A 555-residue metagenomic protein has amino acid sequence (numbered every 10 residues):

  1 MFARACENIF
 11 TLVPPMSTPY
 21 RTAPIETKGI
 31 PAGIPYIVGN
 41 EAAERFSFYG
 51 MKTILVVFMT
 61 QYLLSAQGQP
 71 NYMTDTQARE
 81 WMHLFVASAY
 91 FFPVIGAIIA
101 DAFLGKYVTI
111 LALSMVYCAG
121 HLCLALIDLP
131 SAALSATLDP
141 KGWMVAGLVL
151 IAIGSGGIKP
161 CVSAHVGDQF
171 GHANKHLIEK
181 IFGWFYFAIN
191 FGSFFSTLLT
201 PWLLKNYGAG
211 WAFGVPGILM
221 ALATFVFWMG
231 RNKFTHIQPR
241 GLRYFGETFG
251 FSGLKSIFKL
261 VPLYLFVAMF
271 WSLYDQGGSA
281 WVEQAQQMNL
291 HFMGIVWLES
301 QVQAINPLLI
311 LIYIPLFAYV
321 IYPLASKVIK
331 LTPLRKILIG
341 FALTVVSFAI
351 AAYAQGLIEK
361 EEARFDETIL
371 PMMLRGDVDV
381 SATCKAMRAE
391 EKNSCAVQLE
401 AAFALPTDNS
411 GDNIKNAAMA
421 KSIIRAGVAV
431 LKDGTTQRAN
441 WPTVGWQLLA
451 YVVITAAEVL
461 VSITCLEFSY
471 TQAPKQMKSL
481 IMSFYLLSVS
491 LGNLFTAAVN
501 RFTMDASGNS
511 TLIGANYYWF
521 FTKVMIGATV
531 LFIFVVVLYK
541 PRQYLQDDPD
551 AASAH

Functional and structural regions predicted by a protein language model:
F2-G39, H172-E179, G183, A188 (+12 more regions): Intracellular loop-helix junctions on the cytosolic face of multi-pass helical membrane proteins
T53, V94-I98, L126, F191-N206 (+1 more regions): A gly/Pro-rich, aromatic-decorated transmembrane alpha-helix motif that marks the paired, flexible gating helices
T53-Q77, S279-E299: Short amphipathic helix-loop junctions that connect adjacent transmembrane helices in Major Facilitator Superfamily/SLC
H83-A100, A304-F317: Central cavity-lining transmembrane alpha-helices of secondary-active solute carriers, predominantly the Major
P93-L113: Conserved MFS/SLC helix-loop-helix module at the cytosolic interface between two early adjacent transmembrane helices
M115-L138, L343-K360: C-terminal ends and interior cores of transmembrane alpha-helices in multi-pass membrane transporters/permeases
S135-I158, F365-D366, W441-L460: Hydrophobic core of transmembrane alpha-helices in multi-pass small-molecule transporters, especially MFS/SLC-type
G157-H172, L460-A473: Intracellular juxtamembrane helix-capping segments at the cytosolic ends of symmetry-related transmembrane helices
